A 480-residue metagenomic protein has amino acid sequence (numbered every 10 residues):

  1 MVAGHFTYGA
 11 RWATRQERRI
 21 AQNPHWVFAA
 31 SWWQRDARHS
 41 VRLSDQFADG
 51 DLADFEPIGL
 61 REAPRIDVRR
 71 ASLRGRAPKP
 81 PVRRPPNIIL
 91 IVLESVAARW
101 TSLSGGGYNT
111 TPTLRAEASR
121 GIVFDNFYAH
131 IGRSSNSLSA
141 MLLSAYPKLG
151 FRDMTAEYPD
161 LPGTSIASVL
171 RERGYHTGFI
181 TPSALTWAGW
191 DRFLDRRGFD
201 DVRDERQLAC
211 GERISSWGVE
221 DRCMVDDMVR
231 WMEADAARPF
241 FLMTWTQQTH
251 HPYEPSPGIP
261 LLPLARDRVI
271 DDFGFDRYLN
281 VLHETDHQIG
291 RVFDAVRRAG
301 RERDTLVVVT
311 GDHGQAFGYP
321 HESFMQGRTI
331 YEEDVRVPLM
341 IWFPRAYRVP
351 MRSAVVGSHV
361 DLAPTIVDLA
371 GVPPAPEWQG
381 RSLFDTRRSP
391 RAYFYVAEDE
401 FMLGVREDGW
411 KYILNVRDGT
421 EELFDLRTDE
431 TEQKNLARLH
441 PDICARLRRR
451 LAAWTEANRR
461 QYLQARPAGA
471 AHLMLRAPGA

Functional and structural regions predicted by a protein language model:
M1-P86, A118, R459-R466, M474-A480: N-terminal secretory/membrane-targeting segments
S72-K79, R83-P86, A97-H176: His/Cys-centered metal/cofactor-coordination and adjacent catalytic loops
N136-W217, Q247-P260, R266: Catalytic-site neighborhoods of secreted/periplasmic enzymes that process anionic sulfate/phosphate groups
E157-P162, F273-F275, L279-E284, Y331-V335 (+2 more regions): A short beta-strand-to-alpha-helix junction
Q207-C210, M228-V281, A316-Q326: Active-site His/acidic residue clusters
R301-Y347: Histidine-centered active-site microenvironments of extracellular/periplasmic hydrolases and transferases
A316-F317, D361, V367-L426: C-terminal cap/loop subdomain of S1 sulfatases and analogous C-terminal strand-loop tails that border
R438-A480: Long, internal low-complexity/basic segments
